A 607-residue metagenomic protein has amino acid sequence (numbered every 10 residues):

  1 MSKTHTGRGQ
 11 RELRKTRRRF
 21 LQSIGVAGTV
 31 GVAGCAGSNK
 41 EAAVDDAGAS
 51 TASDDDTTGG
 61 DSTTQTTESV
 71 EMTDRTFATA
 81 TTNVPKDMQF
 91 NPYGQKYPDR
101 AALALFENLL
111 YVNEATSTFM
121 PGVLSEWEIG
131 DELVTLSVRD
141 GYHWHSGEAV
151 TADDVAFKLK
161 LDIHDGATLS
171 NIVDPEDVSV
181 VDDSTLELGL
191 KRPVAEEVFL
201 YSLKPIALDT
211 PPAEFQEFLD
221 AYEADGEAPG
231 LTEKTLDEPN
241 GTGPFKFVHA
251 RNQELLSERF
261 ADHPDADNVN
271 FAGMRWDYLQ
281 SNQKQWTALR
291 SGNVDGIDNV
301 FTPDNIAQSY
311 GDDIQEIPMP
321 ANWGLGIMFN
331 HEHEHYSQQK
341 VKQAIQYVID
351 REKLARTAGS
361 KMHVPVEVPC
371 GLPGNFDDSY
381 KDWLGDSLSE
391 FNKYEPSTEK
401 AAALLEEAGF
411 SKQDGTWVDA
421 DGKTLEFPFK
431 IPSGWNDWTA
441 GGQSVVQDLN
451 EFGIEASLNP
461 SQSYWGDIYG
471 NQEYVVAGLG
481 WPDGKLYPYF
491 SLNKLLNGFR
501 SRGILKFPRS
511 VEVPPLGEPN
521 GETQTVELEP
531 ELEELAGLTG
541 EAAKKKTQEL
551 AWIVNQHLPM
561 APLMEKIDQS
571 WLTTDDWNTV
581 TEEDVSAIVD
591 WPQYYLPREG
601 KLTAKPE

Functional and structural regions predicted by a protein language model:
M1-K15: N-terminal secretory signal peptides
L21, V70, W127, E132 (+3 more regions): Extracytoplasmic/peripheral linker and loop segments enriched in polar/acidic and small residues with frequent Thr/Pro
T79-I129, N240: N-terminal lobe/hinge region of extracytoplasmic solute-binding protein
N113, A207-V269, G273, A403: Gly/Pro-rich hinge or "lid" segments in bacterial periplasmic/extracellular proteins
S125-G166, E187, H335: Aromatic- and charge-enriched surface segment that lines or borders ligand/interaction sites
N171-A224: Surface-exposed binding/hinge segments that line and control ligand-binding clefts or catalytic entry sites
E233, L256-Q308, P318, N322 (+3 more regions): Ligand-site clamp/hinge motif
Q339-S444, E599-E607: Append "and occasionally in soluble cytosolic enzymes with long acidic Gly/Pro-rich linkers
